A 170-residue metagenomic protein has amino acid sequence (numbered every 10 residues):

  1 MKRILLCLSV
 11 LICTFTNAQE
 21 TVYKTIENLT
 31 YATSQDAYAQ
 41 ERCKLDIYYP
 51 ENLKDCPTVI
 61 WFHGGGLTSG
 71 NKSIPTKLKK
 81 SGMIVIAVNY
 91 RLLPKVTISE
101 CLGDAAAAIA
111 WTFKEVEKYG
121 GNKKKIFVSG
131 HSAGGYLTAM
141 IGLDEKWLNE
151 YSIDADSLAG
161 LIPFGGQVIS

Functional and structural regions predicted by a protein language model:
M1-V22: Bacterial Sec-dependent N-terminal signal peptides
Q19-L53: N-terminal cap/lid segment of alpha/beta-hydrolase-fold proteins
D55-G64: Short beta-strand element of the alpha/beta-hydrolase
P57, M83, A159: Alpha/beta-hydrolase fold active-site loops
G65, N89-V96, Q167: Short beta-to-alpha linker loops that shape the active-site pocket of alpha/beta-hydrolase fold enzymes
N71-V88: Short amphipathic alpha-helix adjacent to the substrate-entry channel of hydrolases
V96-E117, M140: Alpha/beta-hydrolase active-site loop
F113-S170: Primarily recognizes the serine-hydrolase "nucleophile elbow" in alpha/beta-hydrolase and SGNH/GDSL folds
